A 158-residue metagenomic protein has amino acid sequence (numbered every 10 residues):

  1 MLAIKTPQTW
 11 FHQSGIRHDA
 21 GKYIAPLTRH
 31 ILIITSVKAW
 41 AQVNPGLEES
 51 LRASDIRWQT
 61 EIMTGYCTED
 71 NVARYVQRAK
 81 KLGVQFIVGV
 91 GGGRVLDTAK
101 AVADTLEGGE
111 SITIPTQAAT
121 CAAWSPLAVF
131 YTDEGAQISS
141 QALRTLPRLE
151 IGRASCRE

Functional and structural regions predicted by a protein language model:
M1-F86: ATP/NTP phosphate-donor binding region
Q8, D104-R157: A glycine/threonine-rich phosphate-anchoring loop and its flanking beta-alpha core in nucleotide/phosphate-binding
H12, T60, V88, T113-I114 (+1 more regions): General beta-strand structural signal in soluble alpha/beta enzymes
Q13, G89-G93, E158: Glycine-centered flexibility sites
R17, W40-N44, E69, R94-A101 (+1 more regions): Short glycine/serine/threonine-rich phosphate/pyrophosphate-binding segments that cradle anionic phosphate groups
L47, R74, A99-V102, P126 (+1 more regions): Short amphipathic alpha-helical patches
I62-C67, V90-G92, Q141-R148: Short C-terminal domain-edge/linker segments immediately following a structured domain
A79-Q117: A short, small-residue-rich loop immediately preceding and capping a beta-strand
